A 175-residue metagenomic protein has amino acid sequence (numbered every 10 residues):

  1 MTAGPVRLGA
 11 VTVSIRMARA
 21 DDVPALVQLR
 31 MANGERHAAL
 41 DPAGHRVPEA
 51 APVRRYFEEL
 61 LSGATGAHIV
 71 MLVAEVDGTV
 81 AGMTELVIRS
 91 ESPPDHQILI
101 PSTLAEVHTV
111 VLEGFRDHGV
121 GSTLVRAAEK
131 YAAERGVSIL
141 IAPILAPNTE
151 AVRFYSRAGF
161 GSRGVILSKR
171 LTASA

Functional and structural regions predicted by a protein language model:
M1-D21, A32, A173-A175: Conserved N-terminal entry element of GNAT/NAT acetyltransferase domains
M31-E59: Conserved GNAT-fold acetyl-CoA-binding loop/helix
R55-L72: A short helix-loop-beta-strand connector motif used in the catalytic cores of GNAT acetyltransferases and, in some
V73, S90, P101, E106-R116: A short, internal acetyl-CoA/4′-phosphopantetheine-binding micro-motif in the GNAT/acyltransferase core
V73, T79-I88: Conserved beta-strand in the GNAT
H108, D117-K130, E134, R153 (+1 more regions): Conserved acetyl-CoA-binding loop-helix of GNAT-fold acetyltransferases
L112, I141-A151, S168-L171: Conserved beta-strand-loop-alpha-helix junction that forms the acyl-donor binding cleft
A132-I144: Conserved GNAT acetyl-CoA-binding A-motif
